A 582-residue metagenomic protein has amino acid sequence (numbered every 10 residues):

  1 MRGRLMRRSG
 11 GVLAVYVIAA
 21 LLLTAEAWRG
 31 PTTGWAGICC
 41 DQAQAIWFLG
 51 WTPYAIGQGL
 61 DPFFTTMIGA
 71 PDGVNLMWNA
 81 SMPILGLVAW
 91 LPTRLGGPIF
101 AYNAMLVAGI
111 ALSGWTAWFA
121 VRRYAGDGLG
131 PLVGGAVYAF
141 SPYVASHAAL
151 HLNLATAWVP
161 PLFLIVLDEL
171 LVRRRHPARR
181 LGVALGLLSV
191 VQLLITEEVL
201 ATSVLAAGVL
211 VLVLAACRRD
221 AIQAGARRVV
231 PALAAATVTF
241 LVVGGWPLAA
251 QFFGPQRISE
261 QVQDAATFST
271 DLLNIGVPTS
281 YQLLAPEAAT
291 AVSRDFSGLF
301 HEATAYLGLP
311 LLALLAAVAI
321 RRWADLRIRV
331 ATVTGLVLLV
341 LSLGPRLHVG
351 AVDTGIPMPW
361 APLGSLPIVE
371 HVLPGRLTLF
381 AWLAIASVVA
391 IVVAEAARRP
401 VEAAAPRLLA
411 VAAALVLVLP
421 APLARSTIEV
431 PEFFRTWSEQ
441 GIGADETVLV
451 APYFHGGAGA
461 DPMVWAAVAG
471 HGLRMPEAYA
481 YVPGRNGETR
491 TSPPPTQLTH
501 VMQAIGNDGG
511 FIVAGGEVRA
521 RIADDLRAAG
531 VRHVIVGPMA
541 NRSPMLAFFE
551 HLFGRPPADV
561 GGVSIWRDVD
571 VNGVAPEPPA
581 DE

Functional and structural regions predicted by a protein language model:
G3, R218-L233, L314-P357, R399-A405: Membrane-interface helix-loop-helix junctions at transmembrane boundaries of multi-pass membrane enzymes, predominantly
R8-I18, L187-L188, Q223-A249, Q261-T267 (+3 more regions): Hydrophobic alpha-helical membrane-interfacial segments at the cytosolic entry of transmembrane helices
Y16, M105-Y124, L129-A216, A232-G244 (+2 more regions): Membrane-embedded helix bundles of polyisoprenyl
A20-S113, A136, P142-P161, L273-D295 (+2 more regions): Membrane-interface coil-to-helix junctions
I38, H147-L154, S293-D295, L299 (+4 more regions): Membrane-helix boundary/interfacial segments in multi-pass membrane proteins
C39-A55, V229, T239-A319, P367-T378 (+1 more regions): Periplasmic/ER-lumenal interhelical loops and adjacent helix-loop junctions in multi-pass membrane proteins
L212, A234-L241, L336, S387-P420: Signature aromatic-anchored transmembrane alpha helix within multi-pass, membrane-resident enzymes that catalyze glycan
Q263, A413-E582: Extracytoplasmic
